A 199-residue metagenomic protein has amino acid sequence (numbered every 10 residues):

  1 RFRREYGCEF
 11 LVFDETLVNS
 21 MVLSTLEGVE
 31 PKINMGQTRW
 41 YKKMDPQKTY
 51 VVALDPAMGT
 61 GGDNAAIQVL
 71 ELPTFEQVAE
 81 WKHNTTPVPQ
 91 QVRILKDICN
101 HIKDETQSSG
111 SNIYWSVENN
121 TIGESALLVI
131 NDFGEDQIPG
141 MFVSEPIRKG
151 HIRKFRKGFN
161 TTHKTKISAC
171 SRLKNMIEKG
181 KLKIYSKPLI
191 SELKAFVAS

Functional and structural regions predicted by a protein language model:
R1-L54: ATPase catalytic-site recognition across NTP-hydrolyzing enzymes
F13-V18, G61-G62, K181-Y185: Proline-centered turn/helix-capping motifs that create local helix->coil transitions or kinks
D14, E27, D45, D55 (+5 more regions): Acidic-enriched, low-complexity/disordered segments with a strong bias for Aspartate over Glutamate
M44-L72: Gly/Thr-rich phosphate-binding beta-strand-loop-beta motif of the actin/hexokinase/Hsp70
E71-S199: Mg2+-dependent endonuclease catalytic cores in nucleic-acid-processing enzymes, primarily RNase H-like
